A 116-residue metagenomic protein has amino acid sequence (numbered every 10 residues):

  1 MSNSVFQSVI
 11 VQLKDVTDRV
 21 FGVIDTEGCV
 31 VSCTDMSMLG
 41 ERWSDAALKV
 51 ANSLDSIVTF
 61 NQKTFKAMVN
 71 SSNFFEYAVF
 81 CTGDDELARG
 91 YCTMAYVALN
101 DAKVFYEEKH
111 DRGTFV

Functional and structural regions predicted by a protein language model:
S2-V116: Hydrophobic, helix-rich cores of sensory/ligand-binding and other regulatory modules that couple small-molecule
